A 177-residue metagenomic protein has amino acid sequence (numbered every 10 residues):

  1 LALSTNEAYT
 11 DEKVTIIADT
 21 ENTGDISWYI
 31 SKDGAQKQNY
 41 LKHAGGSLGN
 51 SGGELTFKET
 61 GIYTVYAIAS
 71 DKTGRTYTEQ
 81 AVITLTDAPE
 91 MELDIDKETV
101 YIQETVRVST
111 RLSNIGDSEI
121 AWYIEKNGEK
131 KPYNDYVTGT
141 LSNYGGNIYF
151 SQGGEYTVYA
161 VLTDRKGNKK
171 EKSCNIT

Functional and structural regions predicted by a protein language model:
L1-L3, A88-I95: Proline-enriched interdomain boundary motifs that mark the N-terminal boundary and often initiate the first structured
N6-E12, E98-E104: Short, solvent-exposed loop/linker segments at the N-terminal edge of repeated beta-sheet extracellular domains
E12-D19, E104-L112: A short beta-strand segment in extracellular, disulfide-stabilized domains
T20-D25, L112-S118: Short proline/glycine-enriched turn/loop motifs at strand-loop junctions of beta-rich domains
G34-G53, G128-N147: Surface-exposed, flexible coil segments in extracellular/virion-facing regions
F57-E59, L112, Y149-Q152: Residue-level recognition of secondary-structure-to-loop junctions
S70-R75, T163-N168: Short, solvent-exposed loop/turn segments at the edges of extracellular beta-sandwich modules
